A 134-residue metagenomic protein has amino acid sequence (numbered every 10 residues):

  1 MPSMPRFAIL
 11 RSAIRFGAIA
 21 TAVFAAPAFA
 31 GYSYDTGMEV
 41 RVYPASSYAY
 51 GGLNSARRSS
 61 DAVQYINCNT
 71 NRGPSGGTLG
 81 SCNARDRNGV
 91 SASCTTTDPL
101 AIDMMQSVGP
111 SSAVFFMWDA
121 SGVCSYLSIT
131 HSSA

Functional and structural regions predicted by a protein language model:
P2-F16: Bacterial N-terminal signal peptides that target proteins for export
A25-P27: N-terminal signal peptide c-region/cleavage motif recognized by signal peptidases
A30-P74: N-terminal secretory signal peptides
G73, G77-S91: OB-fold (S1/OB) nucleic-acid-binding surfaces
V90-D103: Beta-strand/loop nucleic-acid-binding surfaces
L100-F115: Short nucleic-acid-contacting surface segments enriched for D/E, G, S/T with interspersed K/R
S121-A134: OB-fold/S1-family single-stranded nucleic acid-binding modules
